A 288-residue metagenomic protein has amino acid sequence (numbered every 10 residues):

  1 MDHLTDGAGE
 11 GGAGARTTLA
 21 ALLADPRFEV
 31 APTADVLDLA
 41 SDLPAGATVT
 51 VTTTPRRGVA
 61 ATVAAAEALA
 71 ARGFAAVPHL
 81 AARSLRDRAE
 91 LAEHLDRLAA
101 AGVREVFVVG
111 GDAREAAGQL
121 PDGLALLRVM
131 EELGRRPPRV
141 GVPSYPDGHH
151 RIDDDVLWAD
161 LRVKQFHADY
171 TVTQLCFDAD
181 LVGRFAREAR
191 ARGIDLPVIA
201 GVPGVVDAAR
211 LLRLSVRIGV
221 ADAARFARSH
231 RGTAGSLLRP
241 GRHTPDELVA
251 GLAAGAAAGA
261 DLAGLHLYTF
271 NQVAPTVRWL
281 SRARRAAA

Functional and structural regions predicted by a protein language model:
D2-L157: Active-site beta->alpha loop and helix N-cap motifs at the rims of alpha/beta catalytic domains
R16, A64, T244, F270-N271: Charge-rich, low-complexity N-terminal segments
F28, T54, R83, H150-D153 (+5 more regions): Glycine- and other small-residue-rich loops at beta-strand/loop junctions that grip anionic moieties
F28-P32, Q119-P146, D195-A253, N271 (+2 more regions): Active-site pocket-lining/capping segments in soluble small-molecule metabolic enzymes
P78, L98, K164-H167, A200 (+2 more regions): Conserved, mostly hydrophobic/aromatic
L85-R88, R114-D122, T173-A186, A208 (+2 more regions): Active-site glycine- and acidic-residue-rich loops that bind and position anionic ligands or nucleotide-like cofactors
R151-F166, T171, D180-L181: Active-site glycine-rich loop that binds ribose-phosphate moieties when present
K164, A260-R278: Charge-patterned, long linear interaction tracts outside catalytic cores
